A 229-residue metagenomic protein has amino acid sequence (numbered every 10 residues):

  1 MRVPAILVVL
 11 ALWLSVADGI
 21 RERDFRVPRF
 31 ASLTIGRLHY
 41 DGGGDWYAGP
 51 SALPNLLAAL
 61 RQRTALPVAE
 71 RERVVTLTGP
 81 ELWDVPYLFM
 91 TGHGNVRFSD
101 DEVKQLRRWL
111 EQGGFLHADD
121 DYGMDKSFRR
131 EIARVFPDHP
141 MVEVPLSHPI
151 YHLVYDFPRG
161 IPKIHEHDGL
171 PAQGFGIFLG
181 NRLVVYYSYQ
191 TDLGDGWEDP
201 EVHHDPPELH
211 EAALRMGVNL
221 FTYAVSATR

Functional and structural regions predicted by a protein language model:
P4-S15: Bacterial N-terminal signal peptides
V16-Y87, T91-G94, D192-L193, D199-R229: Aromatic-Pro/Gly-enriched surface loop or interdomain linker that acts as a lid/target-recognition segment
A31-L33, W83-Y87, Q112-F115, H139 (+1 more regions): Loop/turn elements at helix/coil->beta-strand transitions in domains of secreted/extracellular proteins
I35, Y87-K126: Short alpha-beta junction capping motif
G43, D125-E201, P207-V218: An acidic, glycine-rich "communication" segment
P50-L57, V103, R107, D125 (+3 more regions): Extracytoplasmic/secreted envelope proteins and their assembly/folding machinery, especially bacterial periplasmic
L66-T76, A118-D121, H139-S147: Surface-exposed patches in mature extracellular/periplasmic domains of secreted proteins
R71-L77, S99-Q105, G169-Q173: Alpha-helical scaffolding within the catalytic cores of extracellular/periplasmic polymer-degrading hydrolases
